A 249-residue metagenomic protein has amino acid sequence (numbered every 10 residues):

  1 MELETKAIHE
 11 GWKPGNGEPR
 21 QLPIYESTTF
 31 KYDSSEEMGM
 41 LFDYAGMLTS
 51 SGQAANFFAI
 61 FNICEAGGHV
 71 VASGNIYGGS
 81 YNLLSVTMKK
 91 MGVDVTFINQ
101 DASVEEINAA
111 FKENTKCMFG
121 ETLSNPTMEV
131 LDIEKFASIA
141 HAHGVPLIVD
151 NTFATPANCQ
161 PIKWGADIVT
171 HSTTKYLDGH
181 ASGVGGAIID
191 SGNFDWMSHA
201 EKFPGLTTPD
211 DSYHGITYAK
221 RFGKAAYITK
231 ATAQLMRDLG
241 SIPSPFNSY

Functional and structural regions predicted by a protein language model:
M1-A45: N-terminal "arm"/small-domain region of PLP-dependent enzymes with the aminotransferase-like
A7-H9, K13, M47-Y249: Conserved PLP-enzyme active-site core in the AAT-like
